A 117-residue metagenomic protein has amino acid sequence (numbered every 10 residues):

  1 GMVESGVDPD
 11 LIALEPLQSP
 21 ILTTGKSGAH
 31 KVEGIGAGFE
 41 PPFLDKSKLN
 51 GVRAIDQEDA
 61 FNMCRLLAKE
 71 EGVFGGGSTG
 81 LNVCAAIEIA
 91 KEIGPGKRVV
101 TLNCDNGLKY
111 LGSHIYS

Functional and structural regions predicted by a protein language model:
M2, C64, N82-A90: Buried hydrophobic packing segments
V3-G77, H114-S117: Active-site/ligand-binding loops adjacent to catalytic centers
A37-G38, C84-S117: Phosphate-binding loop/pocket of nucleotide- and phosphate-handling active sites
N50, N62, N82, N103-N106: Detector for Asparagine
V73-L81, V100-L102: A short, small-residue-rich loop immediately preceding and capping a beta-strand
